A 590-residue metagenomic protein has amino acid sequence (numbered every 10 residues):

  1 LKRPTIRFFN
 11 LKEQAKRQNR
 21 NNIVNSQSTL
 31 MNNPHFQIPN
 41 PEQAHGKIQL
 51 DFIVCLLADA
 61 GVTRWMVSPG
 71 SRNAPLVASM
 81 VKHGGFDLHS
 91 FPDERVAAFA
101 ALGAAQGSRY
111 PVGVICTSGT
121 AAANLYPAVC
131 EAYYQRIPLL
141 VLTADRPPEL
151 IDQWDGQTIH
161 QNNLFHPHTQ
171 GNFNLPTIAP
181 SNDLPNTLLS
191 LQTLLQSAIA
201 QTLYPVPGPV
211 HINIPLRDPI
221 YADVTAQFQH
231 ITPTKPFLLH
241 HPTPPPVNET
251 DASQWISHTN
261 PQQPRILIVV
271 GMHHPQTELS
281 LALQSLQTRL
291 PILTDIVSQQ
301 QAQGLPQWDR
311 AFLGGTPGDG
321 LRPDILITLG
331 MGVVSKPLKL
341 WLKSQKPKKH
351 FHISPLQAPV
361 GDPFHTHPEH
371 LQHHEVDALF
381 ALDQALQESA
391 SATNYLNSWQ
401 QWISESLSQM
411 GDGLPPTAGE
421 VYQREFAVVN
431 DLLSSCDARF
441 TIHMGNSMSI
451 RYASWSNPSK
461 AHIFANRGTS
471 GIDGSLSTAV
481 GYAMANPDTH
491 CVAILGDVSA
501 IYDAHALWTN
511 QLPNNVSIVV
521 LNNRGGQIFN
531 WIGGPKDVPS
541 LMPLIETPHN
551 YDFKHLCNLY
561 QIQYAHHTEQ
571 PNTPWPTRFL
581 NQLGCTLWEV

Functional and structural regions predicted by a protein language model:
P39-H45, N182, W341-M448, D552-L556 (+1 more regions): Phosphate/pyrophosphate-binding active-site segments
A44, S197, Q201-P261: Conformationally flexible catalytic loops at phosphate/diphosphate-handling active centers
H45-C130: N-terminal cofactor/phosphate-binding cores enriched in small/glycine residues, especially glycine-rich loops such as
L50-I53, A58-G61, S68-R72, L76-V77 (+2 more regions): Active-site diphosphate/adenylate-binding microenvironment
T63-M66, D87-H89, G107-R146, R322-G330 (+2 more regions): A short, small-residue-rich loop immediately preceding and capping a beta-strand
N124, V270-P355, V360, S459-D488 (+3 more regions): Glycine-rich, anion-gripping cofactor-binding loops and their flanking helix/strand elements in enzyme active sites
L142, E149-H166, W455-V590: Thiamine diphosphate
T143-T193, A198, T294-I403, N510-Q511 (+3 more regions): Glycine-rich, acidic loop regions that bind phosphate or pyrophosphate groups
